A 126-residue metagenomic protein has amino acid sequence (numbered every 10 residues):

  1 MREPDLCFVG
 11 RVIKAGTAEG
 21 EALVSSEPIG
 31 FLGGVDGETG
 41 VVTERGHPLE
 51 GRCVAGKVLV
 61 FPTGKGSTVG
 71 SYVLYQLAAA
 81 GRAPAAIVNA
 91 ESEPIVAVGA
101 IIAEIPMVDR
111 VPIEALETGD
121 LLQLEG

Functional and structural regions predicted by a protein language model:
E3-A18, L23-G126: Feature captures the catalytic cores and cofactor-binding loops of soluble hydro-lyases/lyases that act on carboxylate
